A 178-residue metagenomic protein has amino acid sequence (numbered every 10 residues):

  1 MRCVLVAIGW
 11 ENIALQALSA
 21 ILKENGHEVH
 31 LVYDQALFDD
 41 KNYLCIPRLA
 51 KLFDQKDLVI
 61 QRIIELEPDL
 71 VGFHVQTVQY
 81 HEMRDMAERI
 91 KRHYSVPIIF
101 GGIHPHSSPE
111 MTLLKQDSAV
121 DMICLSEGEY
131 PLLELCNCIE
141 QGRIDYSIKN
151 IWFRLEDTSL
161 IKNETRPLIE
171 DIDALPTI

Functional and structural regions predicted by a protein language model:
R2, A7, H30-K41, R48-D171: Glycine-rich beta-alpha loop elements in corrinoid/cobalamin-binding modules across cobalamin-dependent enzymes
E11-A17: Short N-terminal binding/cap micro-motifs at the start of the first secondary-structure element
L18-S19, Q116: Short, aromatic/basic amphipathic alpha-helical patches
S19-I21, A87: Histidine-anchored nucleotide/phosphate-binding helix
I21-H27: A short, Lys/Arg-enriched amphipathic alpha-helix followed by its capping loop at the start of a domain
P176-I178: Pyridoxal 5′-phosphate
